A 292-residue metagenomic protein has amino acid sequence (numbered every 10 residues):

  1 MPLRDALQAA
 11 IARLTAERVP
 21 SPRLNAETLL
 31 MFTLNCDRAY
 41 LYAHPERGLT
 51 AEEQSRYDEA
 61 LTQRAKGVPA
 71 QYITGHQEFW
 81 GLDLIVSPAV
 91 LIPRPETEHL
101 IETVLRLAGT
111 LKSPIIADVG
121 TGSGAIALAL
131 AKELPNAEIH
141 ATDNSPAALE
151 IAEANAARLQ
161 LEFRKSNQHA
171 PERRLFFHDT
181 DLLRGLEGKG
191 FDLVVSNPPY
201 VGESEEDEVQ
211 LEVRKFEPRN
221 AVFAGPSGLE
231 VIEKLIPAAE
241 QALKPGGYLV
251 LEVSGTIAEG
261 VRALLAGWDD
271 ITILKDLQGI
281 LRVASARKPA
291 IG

Functional and structural regions predicted by a protein language model:
M1-P22: Non-catalytic nucleic-acid substrate-recognition regions in nucleic-acid-modifying enzymes
L14, A108, A156, Q160 (+2 more regions): Conserved hydrophobic residues forming the short capping helix/wall of the S-adenosyl-L-methionine
R23, T28-R106: Conserved AdoMet
L29, G67, T97, I126 (+5 more regions): Residue-level signal for inorganic ion chemistry
P95-E208: Conserved SAM/SAH cofactor-binding pocket of Class I
V104, L130, V213, L235-A239: Class I S-adenosylmethionine-dependent transferase superfamily signal
Y200-V231: Mobile active-site "lid"/loop adjacent to the S-adenosyl-L-methionine
P226-R287: Conserved Class I SAM-dependent methyltransferase catalytic core
